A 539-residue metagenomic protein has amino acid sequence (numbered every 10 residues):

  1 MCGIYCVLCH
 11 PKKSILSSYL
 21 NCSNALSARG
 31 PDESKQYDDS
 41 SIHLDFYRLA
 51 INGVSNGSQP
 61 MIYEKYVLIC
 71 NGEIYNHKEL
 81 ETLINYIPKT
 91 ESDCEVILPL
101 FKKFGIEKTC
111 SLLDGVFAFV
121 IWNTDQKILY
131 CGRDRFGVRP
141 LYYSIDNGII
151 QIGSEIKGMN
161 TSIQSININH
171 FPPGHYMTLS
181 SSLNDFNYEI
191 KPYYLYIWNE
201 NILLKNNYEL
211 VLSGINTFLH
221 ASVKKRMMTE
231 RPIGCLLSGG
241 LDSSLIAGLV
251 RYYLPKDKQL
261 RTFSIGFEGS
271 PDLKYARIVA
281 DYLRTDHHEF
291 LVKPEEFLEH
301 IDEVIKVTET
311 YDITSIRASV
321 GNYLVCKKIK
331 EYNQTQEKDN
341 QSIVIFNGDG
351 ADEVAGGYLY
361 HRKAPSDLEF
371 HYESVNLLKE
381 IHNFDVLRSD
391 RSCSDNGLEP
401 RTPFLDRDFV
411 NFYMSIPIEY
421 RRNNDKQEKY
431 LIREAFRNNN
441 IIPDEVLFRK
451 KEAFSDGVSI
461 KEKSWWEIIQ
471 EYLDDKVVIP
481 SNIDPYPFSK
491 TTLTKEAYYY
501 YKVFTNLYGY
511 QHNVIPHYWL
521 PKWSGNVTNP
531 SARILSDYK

Functional and structural regions predicted by a protein language model:
M1-Y311, Y332, I343: Cysteine-centered catalytic environments shared across enzyme families
I15, T90-D93, L113, Y208-I215 (+8 more regions): Hydrophobic (often cysteine-bearing) scaffold residues that line and stabilize catalytic clefts of nucleotide/cofactor
Y86-I87, E337, S342-Y372, E380-L493 (+2 more regions): Mid-to-C-terminal catalytic subdomains of enzymes that bind/position adenosyl phosphate moieties or nucleic-acid
I149, E155-I156, I166, S180-L183 (+3 more regions): Peripheral terminal appendages
G239-G240, V325, N347-G350: Glycine-rich beta-strand-to-loop/alpha-helix junction loops that act as flexible
E268-I329, N333, D339, L359-F370 (+3 more regions): ATP-dependent adenylate-handling ligase core
